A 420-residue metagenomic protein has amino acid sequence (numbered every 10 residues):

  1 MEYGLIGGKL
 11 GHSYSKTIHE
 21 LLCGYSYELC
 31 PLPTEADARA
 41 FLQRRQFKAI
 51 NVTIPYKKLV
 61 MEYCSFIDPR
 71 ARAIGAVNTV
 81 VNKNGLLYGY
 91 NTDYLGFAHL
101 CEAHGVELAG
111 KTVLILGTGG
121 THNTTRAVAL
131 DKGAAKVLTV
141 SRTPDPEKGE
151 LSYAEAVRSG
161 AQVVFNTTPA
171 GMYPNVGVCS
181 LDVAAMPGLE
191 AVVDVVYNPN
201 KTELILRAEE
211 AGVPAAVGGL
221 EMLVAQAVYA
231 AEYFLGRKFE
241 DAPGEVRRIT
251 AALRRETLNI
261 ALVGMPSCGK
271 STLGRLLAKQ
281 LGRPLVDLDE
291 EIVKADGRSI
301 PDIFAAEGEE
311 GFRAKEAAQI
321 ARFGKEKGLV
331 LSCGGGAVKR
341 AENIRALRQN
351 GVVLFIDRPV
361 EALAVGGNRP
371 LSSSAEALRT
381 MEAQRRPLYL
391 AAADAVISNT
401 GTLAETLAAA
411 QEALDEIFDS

Functional and structural regions predicted by a protein language model:
E2-H104, P199-K201, I205-R207, A211-V217 (+1 more regions): Phosphate/diphosphate ligand-binding glycine-rich loop within oxidoreductases
G7, G89-Y94, C101-E102, V106 (+2 more regions): Glycine-rich adenosine-cofactor-binding loop
P31, V195-L258, N399: Adenosine-phosphate binding glycine-rich loop
K132-G149, D289-E291, A295-D296: NAD(P)-binding Rossmann-fold cofactor-contacting core
K148-A216, A337-N343: Rossmann-like adenosine-cofactor binding region
G244-R255, L276, Q280, V352 (+1 more regions): NTP-dependent small-molecule kinase module
E290-R345: ATP-dependent small-molecule kinase phosphotransfer cores that center on conserved nucleotide phosphate-binding segments
Q349-L388, A395: A glycine- and Lys/Arg-enriched "phosphate-lid" helix/loop adjacent to the NTP-binding pocket of small-molecule kinases
